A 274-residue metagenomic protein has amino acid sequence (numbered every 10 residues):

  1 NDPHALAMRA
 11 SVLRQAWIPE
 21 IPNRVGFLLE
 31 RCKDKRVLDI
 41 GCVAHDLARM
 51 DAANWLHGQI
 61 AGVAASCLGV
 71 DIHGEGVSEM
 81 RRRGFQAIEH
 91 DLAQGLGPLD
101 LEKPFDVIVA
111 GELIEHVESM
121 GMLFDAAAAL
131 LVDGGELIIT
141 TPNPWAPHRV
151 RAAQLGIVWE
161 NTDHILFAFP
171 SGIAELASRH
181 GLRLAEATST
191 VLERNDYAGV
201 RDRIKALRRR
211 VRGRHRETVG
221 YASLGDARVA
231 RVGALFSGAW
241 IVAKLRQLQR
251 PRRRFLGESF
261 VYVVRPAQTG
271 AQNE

Functional and structural regions predicted by a protein language model:
N1-K35: Conserved class I S-adenosyl-L-methionine
D2-A16, E118-V132, E136-A267: S-adenosyl-L-methionine-dependent methyltransferase catalytic module, highlighting the catalytic core
I18-E20, A48-D51, D91, A243-R246: Short gly/ser/thr-rich secondary-structure transition/capping motifs
E20, L29, E102, R252-R254: Residue-level marker of regulatory loop/turn positions in helix-turn-helix DNA-binding domains and in histidine
I21-P22, F27, M50, L155-V158: Homeobox/homeodomain signature
P22, I40-V43, R194: Short, solvent-exposed beta-strand-terminating loops
L29-R151, F167-A174, V261-P266: Conserved SAM-binding loop
T269-E274: Short, intrinsically disordered terminal tails adjacent to the first/last structured region
